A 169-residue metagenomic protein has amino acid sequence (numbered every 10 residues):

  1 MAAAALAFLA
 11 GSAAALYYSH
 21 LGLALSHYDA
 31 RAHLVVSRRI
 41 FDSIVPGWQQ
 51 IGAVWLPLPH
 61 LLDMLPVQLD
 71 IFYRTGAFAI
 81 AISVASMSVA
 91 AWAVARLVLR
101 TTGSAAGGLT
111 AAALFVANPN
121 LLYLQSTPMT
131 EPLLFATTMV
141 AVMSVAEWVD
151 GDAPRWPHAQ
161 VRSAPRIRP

Functional and structural regions predicted by a protein language model:
M1-A15, E147: Start-transfer (signal-anchor) and selected internal transmembrane alpha helices of multi-pass inner/ER membrane
A7-F8, G108-P119, M143, A164-R168: Short helix- or helix-capping micro-motifs that position conserved polar/aromatic residues at function-defining sites
S12-A32, I44-V45: Helix-to-loop transition at the C-terminal end of transmembrane segments
H33, M87-A90, F115, T130-V142: Hydrophobic core segments of transmembrane alpha-helices in multi-pass, intramembrane catalytic enzymes
V35-V36, I40, Q50-F72: Short hydrophobic/aromatic helix or loop-helix immediately within or flanking a transmembrane segment in polytopic
W55, N120, S126-L133: Short acidic/glycine- and proline-prone juxtamembrane loop motifs at membrane-interface regions of multi-pass membrane
A81-T102, V140: Transmembrane-helix motifs of polytopic, lipid-linked glycan transferases
T101-T102, A141-A159, I167: Membrane-interface transmembrane helices that cradle and orient dolichyl/undecaprenyl
